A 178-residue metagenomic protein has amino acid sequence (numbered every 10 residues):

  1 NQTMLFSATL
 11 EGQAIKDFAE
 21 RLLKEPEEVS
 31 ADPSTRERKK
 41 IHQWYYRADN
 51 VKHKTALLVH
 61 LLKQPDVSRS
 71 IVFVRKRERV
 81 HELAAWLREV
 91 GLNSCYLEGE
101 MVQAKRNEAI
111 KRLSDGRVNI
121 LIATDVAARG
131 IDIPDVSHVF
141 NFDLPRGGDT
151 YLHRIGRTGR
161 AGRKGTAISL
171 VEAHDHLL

Functional and structural regions predicted by a protein language model:
N1-L178: Conserved helicase RecA-like core
